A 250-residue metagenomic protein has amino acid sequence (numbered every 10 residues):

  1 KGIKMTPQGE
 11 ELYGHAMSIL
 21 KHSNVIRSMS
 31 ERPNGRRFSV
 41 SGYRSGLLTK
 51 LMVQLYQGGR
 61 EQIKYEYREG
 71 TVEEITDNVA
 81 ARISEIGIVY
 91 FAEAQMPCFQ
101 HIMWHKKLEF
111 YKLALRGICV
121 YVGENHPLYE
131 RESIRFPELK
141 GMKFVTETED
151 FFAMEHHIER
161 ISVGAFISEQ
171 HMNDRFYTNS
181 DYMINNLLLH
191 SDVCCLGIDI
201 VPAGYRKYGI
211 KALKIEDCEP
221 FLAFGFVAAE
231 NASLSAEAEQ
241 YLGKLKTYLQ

Functional and structural regions predicted by a protein language model:
K4-G35: Alpha-helical "hinge/linker" immediately C-terminal to small N-terminal DNA-binding modules
T6-G9, V79-A80, L139, N185-H190 (+1 more regions): Hydrophobic residues within well-ordered alpha-helices
S18, V25, G35-N78, L234-A236: N-terminal winged-helix
L48-L51, M96, F136, G141-S168 (+2 more regions): Secondary-structure junction motif
A80-I83, E149-K211: Hydrophobic hinge/microswitch elements
C98, M103-Y111, R116, N179-N231: Beta-alpha-beta core module
I102-I118, V122-V145: Flexible hinge/capping segments at coil-to-helix
Y121-L128, A223-L234: A bilobed periplasmic-binding-protein/Venus flytrap-type ligand-binding module shared by bacterial periplasmic
